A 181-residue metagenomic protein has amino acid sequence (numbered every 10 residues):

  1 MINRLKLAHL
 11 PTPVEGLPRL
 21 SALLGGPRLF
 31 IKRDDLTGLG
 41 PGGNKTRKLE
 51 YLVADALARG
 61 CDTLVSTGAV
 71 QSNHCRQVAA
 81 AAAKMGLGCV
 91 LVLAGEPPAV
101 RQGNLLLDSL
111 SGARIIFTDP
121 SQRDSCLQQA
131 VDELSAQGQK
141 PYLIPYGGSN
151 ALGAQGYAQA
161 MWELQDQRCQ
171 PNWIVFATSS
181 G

Functional and structural regions predicted by a protein language model:
M1-G181: PLP-dependent amino-acid enzyme catalytic core
